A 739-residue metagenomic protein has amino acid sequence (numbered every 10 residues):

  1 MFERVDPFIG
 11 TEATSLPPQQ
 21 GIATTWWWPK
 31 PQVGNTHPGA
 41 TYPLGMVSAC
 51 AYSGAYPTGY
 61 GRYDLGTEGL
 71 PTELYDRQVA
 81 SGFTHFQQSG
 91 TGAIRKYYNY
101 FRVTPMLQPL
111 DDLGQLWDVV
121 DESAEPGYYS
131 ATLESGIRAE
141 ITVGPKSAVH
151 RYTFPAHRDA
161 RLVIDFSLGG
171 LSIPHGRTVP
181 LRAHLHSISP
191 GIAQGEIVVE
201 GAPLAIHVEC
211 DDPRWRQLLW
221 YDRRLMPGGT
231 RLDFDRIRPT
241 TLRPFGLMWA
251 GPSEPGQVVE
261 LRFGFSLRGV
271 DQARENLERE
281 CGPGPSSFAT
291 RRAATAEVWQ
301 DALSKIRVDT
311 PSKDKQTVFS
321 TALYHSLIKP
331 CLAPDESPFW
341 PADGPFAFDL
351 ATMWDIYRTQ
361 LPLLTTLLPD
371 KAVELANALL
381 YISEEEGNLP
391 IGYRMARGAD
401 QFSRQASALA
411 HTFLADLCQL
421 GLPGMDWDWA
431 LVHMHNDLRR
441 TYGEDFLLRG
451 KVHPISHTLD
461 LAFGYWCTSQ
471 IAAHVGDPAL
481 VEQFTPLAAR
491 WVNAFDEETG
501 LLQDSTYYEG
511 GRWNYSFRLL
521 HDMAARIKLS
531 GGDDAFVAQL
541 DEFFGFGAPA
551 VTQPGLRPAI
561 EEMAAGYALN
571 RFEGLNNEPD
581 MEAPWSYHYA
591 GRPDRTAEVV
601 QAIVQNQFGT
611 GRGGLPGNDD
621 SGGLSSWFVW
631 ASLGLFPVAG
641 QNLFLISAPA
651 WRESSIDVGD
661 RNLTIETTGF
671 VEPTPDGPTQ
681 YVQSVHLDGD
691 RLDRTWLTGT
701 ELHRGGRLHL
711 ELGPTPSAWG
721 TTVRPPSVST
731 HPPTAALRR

Functional and structural regions predicted by a protein language model:
M1-L361, T365-L459, A472-N493, T499-W513 (+8 more regions): Accessory carbohydrate-recognition regions in carbohydrate-active enzymes
D460-G464: Hydrophobic, small-residue-rich alpha-helical packing segments that form membrane-like cores
V638, R661-T664: Flexible, glycine/threonine-enriched loop-and-boundary segments that flank and lead into catalytic domains of large
S654-V658: Short conserved beta-strand and strand-loop elements enriched in small hydrophobics with frequent Asp/Gly
G659, L687-D690: Short strand-turn-strand beta-turns centered on an Asx-Gly dipeptide
